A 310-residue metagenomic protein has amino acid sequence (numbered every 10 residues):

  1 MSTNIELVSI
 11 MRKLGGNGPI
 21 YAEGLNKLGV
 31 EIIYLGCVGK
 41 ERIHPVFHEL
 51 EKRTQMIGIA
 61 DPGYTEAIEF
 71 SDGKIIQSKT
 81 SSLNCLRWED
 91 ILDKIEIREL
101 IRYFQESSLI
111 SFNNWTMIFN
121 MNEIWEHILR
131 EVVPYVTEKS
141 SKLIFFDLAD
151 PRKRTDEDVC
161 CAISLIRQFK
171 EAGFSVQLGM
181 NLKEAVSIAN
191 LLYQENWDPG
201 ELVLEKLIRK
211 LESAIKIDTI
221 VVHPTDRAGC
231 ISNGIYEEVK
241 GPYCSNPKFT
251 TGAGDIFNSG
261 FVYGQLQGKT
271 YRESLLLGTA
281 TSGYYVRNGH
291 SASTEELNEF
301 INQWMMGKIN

Functional and structural regions predicted by a protein language model:
M1, E6-N17, N26-I33, C37-Y236 (+4 more regions): Ribokinase/PfkB-type carbohydrate-kinase core domain
M11-G24, K248-I256: Glycine/serine-rich anion-binding loops at beta->alpha junctions that coordinate negatively charged ligand groups
G24-K27, Y263: N-terminal low-complexity, intrinsically disordered patches enriched in charged
S187, P247-Y271, L275, A280-T281: Short, small-residue alpha-helix embedded
Y285: Short alpha-helical functional segments enriched in proximate histidine and acidic residues
